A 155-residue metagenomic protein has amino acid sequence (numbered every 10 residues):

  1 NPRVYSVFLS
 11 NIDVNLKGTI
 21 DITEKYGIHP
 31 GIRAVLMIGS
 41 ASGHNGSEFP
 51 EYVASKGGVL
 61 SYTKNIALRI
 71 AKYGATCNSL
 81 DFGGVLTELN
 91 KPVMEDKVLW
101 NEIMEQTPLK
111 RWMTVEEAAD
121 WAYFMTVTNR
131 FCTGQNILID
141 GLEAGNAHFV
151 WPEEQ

Functional and structural regions predicted by a protein language model:
N1-L9, E48-E51, K91-E95, V150-Q155: Conserved mid-core segment of classical short-chain dehydrogenase/reductases
T23-E24, K64: A short, exposed helix-loop element centered on a Lys and neighboring polar residues
A34-G58, T63-K72, G84-V85: Catalytic loop of short-chain dehydrogenase/reductase
A71, T76, C132-Q135: Short, small/polar-rich loop/turn modules that mediate ligand/substrate recognition or access, typified
K72, F82-T107, H148-Q155: A glycine/serine/threonine-rich, flexible loop-to-helix segment that serves as the NAD(P) cofactor-binding "lid"
T76-L86, L138-D140: Conserved SDR Rossmann-fold cofactor-binding beta-strand/turn motif
R111-I139, A144: C-terminal substrate-recognition "lid" of short-chain dehydrogenase/reductases
